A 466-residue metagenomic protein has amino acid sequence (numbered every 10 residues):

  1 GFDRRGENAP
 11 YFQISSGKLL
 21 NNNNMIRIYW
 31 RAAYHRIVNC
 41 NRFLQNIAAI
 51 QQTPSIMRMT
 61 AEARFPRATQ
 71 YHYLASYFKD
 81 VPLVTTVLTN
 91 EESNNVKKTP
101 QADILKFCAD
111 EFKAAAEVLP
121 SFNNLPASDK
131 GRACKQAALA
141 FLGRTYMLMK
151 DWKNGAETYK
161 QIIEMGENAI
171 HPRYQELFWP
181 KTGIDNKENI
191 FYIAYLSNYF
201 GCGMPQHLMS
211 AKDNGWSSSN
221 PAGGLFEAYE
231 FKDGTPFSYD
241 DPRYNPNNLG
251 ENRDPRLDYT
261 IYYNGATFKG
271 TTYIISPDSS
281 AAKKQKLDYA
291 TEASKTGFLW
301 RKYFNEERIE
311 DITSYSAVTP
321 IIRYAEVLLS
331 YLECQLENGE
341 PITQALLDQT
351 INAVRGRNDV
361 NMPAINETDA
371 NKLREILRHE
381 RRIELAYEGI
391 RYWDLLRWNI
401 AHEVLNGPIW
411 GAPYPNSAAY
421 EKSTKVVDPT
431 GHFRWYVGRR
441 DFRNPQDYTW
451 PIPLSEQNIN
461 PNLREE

Functional and structural regions predicted by a protein language model:
G1-R5, L105, K113-L119, R132-Q285 (+1 more regions): An aromatic- and glycine-enriched ligand-binding surface/loop that stacks and positions planar moieties
R4-F78, S93-K106, F112-L125, P246 (+4 more regions): Conserved, well-structured interaction surfaces
R31-A33, A61, D129, Q136 (+3 more regions): Start-of-helix signal in alpha-solenoid helical-repeat scaffolds, especially tetratricopeptide repeats
A33-R36, F107-A109, W179-P236, P242-R243 (+4 more regions): Long, intrinsically disordered, low-complexity segments
D80, G155, I162, T343-L347: Solenoid-repeat scaffolds in large eukaryotic assemblies
P255-V354: C-terminal substrate/ligand-recognition segments
